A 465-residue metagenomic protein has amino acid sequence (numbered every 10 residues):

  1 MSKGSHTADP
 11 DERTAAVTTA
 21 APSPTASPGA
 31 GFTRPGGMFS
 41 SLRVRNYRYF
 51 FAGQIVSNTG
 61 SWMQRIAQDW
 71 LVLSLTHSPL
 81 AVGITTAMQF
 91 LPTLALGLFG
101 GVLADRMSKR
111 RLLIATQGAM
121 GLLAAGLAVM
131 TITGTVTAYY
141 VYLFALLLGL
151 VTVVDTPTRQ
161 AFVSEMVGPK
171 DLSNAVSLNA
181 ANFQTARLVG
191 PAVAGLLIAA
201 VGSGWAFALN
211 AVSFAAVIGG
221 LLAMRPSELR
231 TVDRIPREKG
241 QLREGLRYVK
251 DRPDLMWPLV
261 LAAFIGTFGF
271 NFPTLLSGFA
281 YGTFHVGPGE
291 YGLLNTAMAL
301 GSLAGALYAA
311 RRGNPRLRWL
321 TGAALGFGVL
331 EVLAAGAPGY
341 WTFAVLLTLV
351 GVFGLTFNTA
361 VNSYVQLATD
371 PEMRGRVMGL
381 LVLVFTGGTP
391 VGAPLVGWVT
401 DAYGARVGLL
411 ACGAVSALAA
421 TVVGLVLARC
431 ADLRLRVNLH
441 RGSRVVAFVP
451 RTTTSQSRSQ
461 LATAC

Functional and structural regions predicted by a protein language model:
S2-T454, T463-C465: Alpha-helical transmembrane-bundle signature of multi-pass membrane transport and export proteins
S457: Cationic, low-complexity basic patches in intrinsically disordered or flexible, solvent-exposed regions
